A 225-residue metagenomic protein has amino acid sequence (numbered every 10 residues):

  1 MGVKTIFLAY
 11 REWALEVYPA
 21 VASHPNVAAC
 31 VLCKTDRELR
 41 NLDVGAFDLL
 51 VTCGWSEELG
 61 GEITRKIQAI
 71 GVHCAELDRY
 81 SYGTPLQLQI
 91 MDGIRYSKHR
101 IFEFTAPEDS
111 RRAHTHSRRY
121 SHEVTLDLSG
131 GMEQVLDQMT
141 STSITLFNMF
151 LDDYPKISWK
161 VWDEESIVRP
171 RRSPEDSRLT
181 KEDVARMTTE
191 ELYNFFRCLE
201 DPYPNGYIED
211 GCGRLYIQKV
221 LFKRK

Functional and structural regions predicted by a protein language model:
M1-K4, K225: Short, Lys/Arg-enriched, disordered terminal segments
K4, R11-W13, A20, H24 (+2 more regions): Donor/substrate-binding cores of folate-linked one-carbon enzymes
K4-I6, G45: Low-complexity, acidic Ser/Thr/Pro-rich "mucin-like" tracts of secreted and single-pass surface proteins
Y10-R11, T35: Helix N-cap/beta->alpha junction signal
V27-E38: A short beta-strand-loop structural module common to alpha/beta enzyme folds
E38-A46: Short amphipathic alpha-helix with an adjacent loop that forms part of the alpha/beta core around
L49: Short, Asp-centered acidic motifs that coordinate Mg2+ and/or phosphate in catalytic or ligand-binding sites
W159-K225: Internal anion-binding site segments
